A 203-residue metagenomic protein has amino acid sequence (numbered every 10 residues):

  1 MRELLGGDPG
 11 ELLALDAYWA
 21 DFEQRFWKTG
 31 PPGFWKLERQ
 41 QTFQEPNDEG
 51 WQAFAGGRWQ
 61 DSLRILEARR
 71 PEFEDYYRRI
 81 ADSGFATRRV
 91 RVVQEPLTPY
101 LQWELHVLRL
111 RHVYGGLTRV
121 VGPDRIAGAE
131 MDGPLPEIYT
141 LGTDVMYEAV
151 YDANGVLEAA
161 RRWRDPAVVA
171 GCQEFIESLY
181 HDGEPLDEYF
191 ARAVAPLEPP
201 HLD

Functional and structural regions predicted by a protein language model:
M1-F54, W59-D203: PLD/PLD-like phosphodiesterase catalytic module centered on the HKD motif
